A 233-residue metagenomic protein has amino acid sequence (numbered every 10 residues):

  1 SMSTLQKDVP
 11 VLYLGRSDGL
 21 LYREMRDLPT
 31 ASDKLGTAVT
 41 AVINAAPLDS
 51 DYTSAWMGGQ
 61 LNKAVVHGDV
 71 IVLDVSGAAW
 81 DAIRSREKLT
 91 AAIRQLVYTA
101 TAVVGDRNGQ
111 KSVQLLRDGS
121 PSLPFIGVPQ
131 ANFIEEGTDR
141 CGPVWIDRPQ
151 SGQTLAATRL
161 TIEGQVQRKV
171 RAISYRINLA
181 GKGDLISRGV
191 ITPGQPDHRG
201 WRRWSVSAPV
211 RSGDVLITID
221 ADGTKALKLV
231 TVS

Functional and structural regions predicted by a protein language model:
S1-S233: Bimodal "functional hotspot" detector
